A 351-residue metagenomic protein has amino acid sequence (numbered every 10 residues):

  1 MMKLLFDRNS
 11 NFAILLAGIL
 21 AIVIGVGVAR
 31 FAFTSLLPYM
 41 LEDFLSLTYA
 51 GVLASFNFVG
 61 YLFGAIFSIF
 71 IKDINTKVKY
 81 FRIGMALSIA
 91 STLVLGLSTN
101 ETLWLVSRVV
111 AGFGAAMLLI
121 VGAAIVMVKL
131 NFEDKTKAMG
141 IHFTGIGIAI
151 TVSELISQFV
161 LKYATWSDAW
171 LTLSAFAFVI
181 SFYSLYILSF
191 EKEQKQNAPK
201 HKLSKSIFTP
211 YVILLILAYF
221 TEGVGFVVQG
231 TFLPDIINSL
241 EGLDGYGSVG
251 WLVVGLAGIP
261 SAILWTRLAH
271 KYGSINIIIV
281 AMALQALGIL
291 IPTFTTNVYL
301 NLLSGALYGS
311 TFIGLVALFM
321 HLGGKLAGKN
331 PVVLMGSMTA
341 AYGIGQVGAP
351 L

Functional and structural regions predicted by a protein language model:
T34, V212-L252: Extracytoplasmic gate region of multi-pass secondary transporters
G64-T76, S261-G273: Helix-to-loop junctions at the C-terminal end of transmembrane segments in multipass secondary transporters
S91, T102-V110, Y299-L307: Paired small-residue
L97-L103, N131, G273, F294-T296: Helix-breaking motifs and short loop linkers at transmembrane-helix boundaries and internal kinks in secondary membrane
V109-G145: Cytoplasmic helix-loop-helix junction between adjacent transmembrane helices in 12-TM secondary transporters
F132-E133, K137-S189: Helix-loop-helix hairpin linking two adjacent transmembrane segments in secondary transporters
I275-F319: C-terminal transmembrane helical hairpin of 12-TM major facilitator-type secondary transporters
K329-L351: A late C-terminal transmembrane helix in Major Facilitator Superfamily
